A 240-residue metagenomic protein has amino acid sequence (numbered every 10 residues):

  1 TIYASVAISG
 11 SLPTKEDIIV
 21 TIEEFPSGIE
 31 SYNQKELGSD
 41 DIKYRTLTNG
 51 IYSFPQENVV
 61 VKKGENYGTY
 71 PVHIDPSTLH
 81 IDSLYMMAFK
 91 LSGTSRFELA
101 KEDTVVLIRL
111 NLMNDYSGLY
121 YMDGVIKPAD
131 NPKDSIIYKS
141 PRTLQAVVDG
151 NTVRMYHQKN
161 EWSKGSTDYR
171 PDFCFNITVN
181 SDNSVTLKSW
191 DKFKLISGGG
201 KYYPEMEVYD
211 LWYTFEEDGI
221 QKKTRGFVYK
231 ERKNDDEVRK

Functional and structural regions predicted by a protein language model:
T1-Q56, T69, H73-M86, S92-K240: Intrinsically disordered, low-complexity regulatory regions in eukaryotic proteins
V61-P71: Short Pro-Gly-centered flexible turn/kink motifs
